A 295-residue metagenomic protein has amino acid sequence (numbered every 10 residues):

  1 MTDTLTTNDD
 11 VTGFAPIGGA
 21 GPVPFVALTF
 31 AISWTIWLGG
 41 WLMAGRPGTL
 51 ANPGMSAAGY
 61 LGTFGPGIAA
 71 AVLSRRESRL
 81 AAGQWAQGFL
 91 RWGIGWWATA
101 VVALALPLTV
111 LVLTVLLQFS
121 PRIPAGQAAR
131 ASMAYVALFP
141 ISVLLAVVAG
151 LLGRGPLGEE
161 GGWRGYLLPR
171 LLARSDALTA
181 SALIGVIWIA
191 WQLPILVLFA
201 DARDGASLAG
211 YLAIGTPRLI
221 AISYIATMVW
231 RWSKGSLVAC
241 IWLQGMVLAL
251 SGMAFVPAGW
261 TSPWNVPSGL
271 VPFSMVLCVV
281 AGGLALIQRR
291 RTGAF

Functional and structural regions predicted by a protein language model:
M1-G18: Short, Lys/Arg-rich, polar N-terminal cytosolic tail immediately upstream of the first transmembrane signal-anchor
V26, T35-E77, W85, W96-A105 (+2 more regions): Alpha-helical transmembrane segments in multi-pass membrane proteins
F30, F64, L104, V147 (+5 more regions): Residue-level signature of the transmembrane alpha-helical core of multi-pass small-molecule transporters
F30-L38, P107-V112, L151, V186-I195 (+1 more regions): Aromatic-anchored segments of alpha-helical transmembrane domains
R75, W232-V238, W242-F295: C-terminal membrane module of polytopic membrane proteins
S142-V148, L198-A209, W230, G235: Short juxtamembrane and helix-loop transition motifs at transmembrane-helix boundaries in membrane proteins
G158-G185, A190, R231-S236: Membrane-interface helix/loop boundary segments of multi-pass membrane proteins
I220-S233: Alpha-helical transmembrane segments in multipass membrane proteins, preferentially the mid-helix core
